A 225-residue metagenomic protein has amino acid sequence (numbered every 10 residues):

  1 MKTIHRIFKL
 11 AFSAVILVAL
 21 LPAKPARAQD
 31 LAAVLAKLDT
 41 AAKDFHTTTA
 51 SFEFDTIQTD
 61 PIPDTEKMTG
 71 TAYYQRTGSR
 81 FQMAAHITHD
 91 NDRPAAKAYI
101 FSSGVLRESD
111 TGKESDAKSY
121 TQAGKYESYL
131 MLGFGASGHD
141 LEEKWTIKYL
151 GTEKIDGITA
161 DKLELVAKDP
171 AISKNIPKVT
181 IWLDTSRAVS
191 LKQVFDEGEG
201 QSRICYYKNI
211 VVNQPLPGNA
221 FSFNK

Functional and structural regions predicted by a protein language model:
K2-F12, L21-P22: Bacterial N-terminal signal peptides that target proteins for export
A14-I16, A26: Cleavable N-terminal signal peptides
P22-A28: Sec/Tat signal peptide C-region and signal peptidase I cleavage site
D30-A33, G138-L150, C205: A short, amphipathic edge element
L31-S109: N-terminal mature ectodomain segment of secretory-pathway/periplasmic proteins
E53-I57, T77, T88-D90, S102-L106 (+6 more regions): Solvent-exposed coil/turn segments that connect beta secondary-structure elements in extracytoplasmic/periplasmic
L106-F134: Acidic/charged, solvent-exposed loop-and-adjacent secondary-structure segments enriched in E/D, K/R, S/T, and G/P
L130, G135, K148-K225: Gly/Pro-enriched, hydrophobic low-complexity segments that function as extracytoplasmic propeptides/linkers
